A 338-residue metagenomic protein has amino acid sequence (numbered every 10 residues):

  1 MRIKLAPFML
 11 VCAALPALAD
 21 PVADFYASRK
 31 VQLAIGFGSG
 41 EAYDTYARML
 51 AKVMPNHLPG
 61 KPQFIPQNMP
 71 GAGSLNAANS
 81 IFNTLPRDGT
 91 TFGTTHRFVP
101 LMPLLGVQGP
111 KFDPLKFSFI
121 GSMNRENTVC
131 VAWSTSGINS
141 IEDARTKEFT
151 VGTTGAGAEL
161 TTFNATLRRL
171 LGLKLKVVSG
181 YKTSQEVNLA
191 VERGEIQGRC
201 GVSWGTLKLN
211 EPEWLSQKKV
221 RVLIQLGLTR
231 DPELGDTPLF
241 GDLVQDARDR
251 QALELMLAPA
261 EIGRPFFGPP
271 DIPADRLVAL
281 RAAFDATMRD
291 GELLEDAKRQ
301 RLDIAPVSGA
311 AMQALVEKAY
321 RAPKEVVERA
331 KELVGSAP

Functional and structural regions predicted by a protein language model:
M1-M9: Bacterial N-terminal signal peptides that target proteins for export
M1-R2, L18-D20: Basic/polar N-terminal segments that are highly enriched at the extreme N-terminus, encompassing both cleavable
A6, K30, C130, L280-R281: Short hydrophobic "helix-edge" motifs at membrane interfaces and signal-peptide entry regions
A14-P16: N-terminal signal peptide c-region/cleavage motif recognized by signal peptidases
D20-G263, E328-S336: Conserved hydrophobic/amphipathic secondary-structure segments that form or flank ligand- or partner-binding grooves
A27-R29, S216-K219, L243-Q245, E261 (+1 more regions): An extracytoplasmic/periplasmic, membrane-proximal ligand-sensing/linker region
G38-E41, P269-P273: Structural beta->alpha junctions
